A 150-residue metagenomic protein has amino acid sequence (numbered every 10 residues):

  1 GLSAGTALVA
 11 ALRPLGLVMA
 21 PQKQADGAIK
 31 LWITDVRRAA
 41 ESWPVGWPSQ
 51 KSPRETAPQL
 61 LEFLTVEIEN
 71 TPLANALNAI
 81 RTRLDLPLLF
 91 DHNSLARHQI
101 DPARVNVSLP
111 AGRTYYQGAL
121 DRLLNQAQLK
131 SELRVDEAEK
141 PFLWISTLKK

Functional and structural regions predicted by a protein language model:
G1-K150: N-terminal targeting/assembly segments of extracytoplasmic apparatus and virion spike/baseplate proteins
